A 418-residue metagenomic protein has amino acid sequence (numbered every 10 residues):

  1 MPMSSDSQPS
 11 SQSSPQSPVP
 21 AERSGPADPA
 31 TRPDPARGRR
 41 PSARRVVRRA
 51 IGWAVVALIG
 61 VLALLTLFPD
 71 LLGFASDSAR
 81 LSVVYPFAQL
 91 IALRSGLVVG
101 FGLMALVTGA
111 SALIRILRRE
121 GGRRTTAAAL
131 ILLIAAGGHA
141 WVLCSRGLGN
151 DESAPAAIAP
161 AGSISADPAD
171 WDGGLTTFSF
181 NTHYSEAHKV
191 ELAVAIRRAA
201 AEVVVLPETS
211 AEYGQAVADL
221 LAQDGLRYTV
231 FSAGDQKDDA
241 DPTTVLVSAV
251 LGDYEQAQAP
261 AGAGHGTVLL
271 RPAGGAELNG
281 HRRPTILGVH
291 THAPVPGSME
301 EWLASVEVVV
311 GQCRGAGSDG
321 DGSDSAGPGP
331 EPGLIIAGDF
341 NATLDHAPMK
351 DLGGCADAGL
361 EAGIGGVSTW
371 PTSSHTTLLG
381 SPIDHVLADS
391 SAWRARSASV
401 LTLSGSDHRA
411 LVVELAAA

Functional and structural regions predicted by a protein language model:
S5-R40, S163-S165, E277-N279, A316-P330: Intrinsically disordered, low-complexity terminal tails and inter-domain linkers enriched for S/T/G/P/D/E
R40-A57: N-terminal membrane topogenic signal
A54-A112: Membrane-embedded alpha-helical segments of integral membrane proteins
S82-V83, Q89-I91, R227-L246, D324-A326 (+1 more regions): Active site of divalent-metal-dependent phosphoester/diester hydrolases
L90, T176-T182, L192-V217, I286-V289 (+4 more regions): Active-site beta-strand/loop signature of hydrolases that rely on acidic residues for catalysis
V98-P155: Transmembrane alpha-helices and immediately adjacent membrane-cytoplasm interface residues in multi-pass integral
W141-A187: Mobile, glycine- and charge-enriched loop segments and immediately flanking short secondary-structure elements within
G147-I164, T209-P284, G288: Structured beta-strand-rich core segments of catalytic domains in phosphoester-bond hydrolases
